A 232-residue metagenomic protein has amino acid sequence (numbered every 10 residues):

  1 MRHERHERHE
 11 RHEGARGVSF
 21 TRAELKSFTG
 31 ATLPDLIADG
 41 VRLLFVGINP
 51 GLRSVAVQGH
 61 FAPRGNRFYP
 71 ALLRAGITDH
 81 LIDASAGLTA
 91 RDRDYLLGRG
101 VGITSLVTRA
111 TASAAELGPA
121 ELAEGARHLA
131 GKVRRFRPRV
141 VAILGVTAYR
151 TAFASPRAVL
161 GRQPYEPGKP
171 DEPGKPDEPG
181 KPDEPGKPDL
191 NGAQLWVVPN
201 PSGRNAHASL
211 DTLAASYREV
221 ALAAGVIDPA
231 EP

Functional and structural regions predicted by a protein language model:
R2-R5, R11-P34, A38-D39, P63-R64 (+4 more regions): C-terminal capping/extension of enzyme domains
I37-I48: Short, hydrophobic/glycine-enriched beta-strand segments
N49-R53, T108-T111, T147-Y149, P201-R204: Short, solvent-exposed loop/turn segments at secondary-structure junctions
S54-A120: Short, surface-exposed acidic-centric catalytic microdomains
S54-V57, T151-A154, H207-A208: Short glycine-/acidic-enriched loop or helix-start segments at secondary-structure transitions that form or flank
G98-A152, R157: Internal catalytic-core helix/loop-beta-alpha segment that presents or stabilizes conserved functional determinants
